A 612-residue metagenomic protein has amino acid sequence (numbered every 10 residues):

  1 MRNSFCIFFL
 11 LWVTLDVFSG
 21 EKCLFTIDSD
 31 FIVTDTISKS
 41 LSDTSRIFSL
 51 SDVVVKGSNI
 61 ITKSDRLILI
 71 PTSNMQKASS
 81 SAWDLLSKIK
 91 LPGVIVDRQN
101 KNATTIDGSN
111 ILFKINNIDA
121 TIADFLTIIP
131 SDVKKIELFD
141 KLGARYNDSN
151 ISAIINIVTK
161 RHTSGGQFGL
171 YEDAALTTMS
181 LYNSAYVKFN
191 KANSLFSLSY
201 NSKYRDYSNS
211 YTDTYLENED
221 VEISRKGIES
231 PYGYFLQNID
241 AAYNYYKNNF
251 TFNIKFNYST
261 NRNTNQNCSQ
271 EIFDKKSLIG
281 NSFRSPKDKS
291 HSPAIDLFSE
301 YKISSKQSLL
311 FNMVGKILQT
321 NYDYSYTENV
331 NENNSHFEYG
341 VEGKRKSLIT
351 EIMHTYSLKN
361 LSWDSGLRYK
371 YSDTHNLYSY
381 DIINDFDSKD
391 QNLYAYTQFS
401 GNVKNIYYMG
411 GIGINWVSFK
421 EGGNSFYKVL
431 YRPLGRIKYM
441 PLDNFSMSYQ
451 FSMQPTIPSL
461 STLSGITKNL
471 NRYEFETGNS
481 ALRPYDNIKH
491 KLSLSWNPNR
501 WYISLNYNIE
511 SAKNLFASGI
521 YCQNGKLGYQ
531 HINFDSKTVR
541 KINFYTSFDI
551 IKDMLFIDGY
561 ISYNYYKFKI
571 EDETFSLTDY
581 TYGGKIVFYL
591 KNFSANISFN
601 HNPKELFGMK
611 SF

Functional and structural regions predicted by a protein language model:
E21-M75, Q99-N100, D140: Short, acidic, small-residue-rich periplasmic hinge/interaction motif at the N-terminus of Gram-negative outer-membrane
S40-S42, D52, A82-L85, N102-A103 (+3 more regions): N-terminal periplasmic accessory domains that precede and gate Gram-negative outer-membrane beta-barrel machines
W83-I118: Extracytoplasmic beta-strand/coil segments of soluble accessory domains associated with Gram-negative outer-membrane
I118-G143, A185: Short acidic/polar hinge/loop motifs at secondary-structure boundaries that mediate gating or recognition
D148-I155, T163-Y211, Y234-Q237, N249: Outer-membrane beta-barrel translocator/receptor signature
L236-N263, S285-N424, K428-L434, K438-S448 (+2 more regions): Face-selective signature of the C-terminal outer-membrane beta-barrel domain
F445, P455-S504, E510-K513, G528-I542 (+1 more regions): Outer-membrane beta-barrel signature, preferentially recognizing the C-terminal barrel domain of Gram-negative
S511, N533-E605: Gram-negative outer-membrane beta-barrel transporters
